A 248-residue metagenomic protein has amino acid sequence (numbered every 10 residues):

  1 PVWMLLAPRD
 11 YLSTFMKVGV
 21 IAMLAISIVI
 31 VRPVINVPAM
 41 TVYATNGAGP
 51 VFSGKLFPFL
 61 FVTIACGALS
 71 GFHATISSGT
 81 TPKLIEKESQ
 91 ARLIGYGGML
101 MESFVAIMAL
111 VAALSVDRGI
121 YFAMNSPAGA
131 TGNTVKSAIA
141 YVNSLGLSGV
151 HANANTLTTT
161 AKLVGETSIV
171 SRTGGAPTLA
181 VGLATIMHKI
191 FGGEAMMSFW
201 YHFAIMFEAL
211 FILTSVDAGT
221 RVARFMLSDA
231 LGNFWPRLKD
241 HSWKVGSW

Functional and structural regions predicted by a protein language model:
P1, V18-A44, A113-D117: Hydrophobic alpha-helical segments and their helix-loop junctions in multi-pass secondary transporters
P1-S13, K83-L84, I212, V216: Membrane-water interface regions at transmembrane-helix termini and the short interhelical loops of multi-pass membrane
W3-L6, I64-Q90, I94-M99, L110-S115 (+2 more regions): Helix-loop junctions at the membrane interface of multi-pass solute transporters
F15-I26, M101-F104, M108, F203 (+1 more regions): Lipid-exposed faces of alpha-helical membrane segments in multi-pass integral membrane proteins
M23, Y43-A48, T80, I94 (+3 more regions): Juxtamembrane inter-helical linkers in multi-pass membrane proteins
S27-P33, T45-E86, I94, V105 (+4 more regions): Hydrophobic, membrane-embedded alpha-helices of multi-pass small-molecule transporters
V62-T63, G79, G98, E102 (+6 more regions): Feature representing long, continuous alpha-helical segments
G95-I107, T173-G175, E194-A204, L213 (+1 more regions): Loop-to-transmembrane helix boundary motifs in multi-pass membrane proteins
